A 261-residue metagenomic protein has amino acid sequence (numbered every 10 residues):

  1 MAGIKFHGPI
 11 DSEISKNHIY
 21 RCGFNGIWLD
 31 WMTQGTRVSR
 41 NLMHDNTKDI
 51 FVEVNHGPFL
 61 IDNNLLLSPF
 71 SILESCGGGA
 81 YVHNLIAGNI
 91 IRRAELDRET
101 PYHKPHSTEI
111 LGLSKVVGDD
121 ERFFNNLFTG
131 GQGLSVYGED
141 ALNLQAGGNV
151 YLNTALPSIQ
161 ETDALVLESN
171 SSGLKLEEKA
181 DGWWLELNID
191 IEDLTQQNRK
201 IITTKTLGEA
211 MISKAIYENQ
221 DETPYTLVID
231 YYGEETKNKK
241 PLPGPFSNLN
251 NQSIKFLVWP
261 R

Functional and structural regions predicted by a protein language model:
M1-T206, S213, N219: Glycine- and acidic/polar-rich repeat regions and solenoidal domains
H7, Q220, V228-D230, P245 (+1 more regions): Surface-exposed loop/turn and secondary-structure junction residues enriched for glycine/proline
E177, M211, N250-S253: Generic detection of intrinsically disordered/low-complexity segments and helix-coil linkers/edges
A210-Y231, K239-K240: Short acidic, Pro/Gly- and aromatic-enriched capping/linker segments at domain boundaries
K239-W259: Short, surface-exposed, low-complexity cationic segments
